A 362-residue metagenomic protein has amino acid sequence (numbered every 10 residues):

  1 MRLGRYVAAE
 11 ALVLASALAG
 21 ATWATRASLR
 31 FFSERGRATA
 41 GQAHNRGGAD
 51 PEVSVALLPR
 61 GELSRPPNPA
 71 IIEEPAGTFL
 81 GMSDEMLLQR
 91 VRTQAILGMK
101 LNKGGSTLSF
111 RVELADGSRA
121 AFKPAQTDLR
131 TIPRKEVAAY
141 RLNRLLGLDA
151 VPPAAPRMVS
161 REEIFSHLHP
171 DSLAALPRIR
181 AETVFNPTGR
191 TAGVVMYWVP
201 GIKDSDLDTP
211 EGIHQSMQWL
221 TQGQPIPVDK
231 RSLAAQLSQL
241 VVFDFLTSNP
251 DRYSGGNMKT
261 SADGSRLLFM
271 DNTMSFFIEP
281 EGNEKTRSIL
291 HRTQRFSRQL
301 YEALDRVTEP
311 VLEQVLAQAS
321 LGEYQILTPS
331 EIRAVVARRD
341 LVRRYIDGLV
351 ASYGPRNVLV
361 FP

Functional and structural regions predicted by a protein language model:
M1-R2: N-terminal secretory signal peptides that target proteins for export/translocation
R5-P362: Phosphate/dinucleotide-binding and metal-coordinating scaffold of catalytic cores in nucleotide-dependent enzymes
